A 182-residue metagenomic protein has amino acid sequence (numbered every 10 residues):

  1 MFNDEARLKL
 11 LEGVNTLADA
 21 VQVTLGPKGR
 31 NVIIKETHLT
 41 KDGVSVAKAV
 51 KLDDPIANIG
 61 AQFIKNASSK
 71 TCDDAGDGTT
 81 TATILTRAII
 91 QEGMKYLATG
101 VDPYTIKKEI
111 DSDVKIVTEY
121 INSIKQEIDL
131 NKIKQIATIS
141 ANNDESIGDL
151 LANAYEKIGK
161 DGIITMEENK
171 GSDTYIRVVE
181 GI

Functional and structural regions predicted by a protein language model:
M1-E180: N-terminal glycine-/lysine-enriched basic segments
